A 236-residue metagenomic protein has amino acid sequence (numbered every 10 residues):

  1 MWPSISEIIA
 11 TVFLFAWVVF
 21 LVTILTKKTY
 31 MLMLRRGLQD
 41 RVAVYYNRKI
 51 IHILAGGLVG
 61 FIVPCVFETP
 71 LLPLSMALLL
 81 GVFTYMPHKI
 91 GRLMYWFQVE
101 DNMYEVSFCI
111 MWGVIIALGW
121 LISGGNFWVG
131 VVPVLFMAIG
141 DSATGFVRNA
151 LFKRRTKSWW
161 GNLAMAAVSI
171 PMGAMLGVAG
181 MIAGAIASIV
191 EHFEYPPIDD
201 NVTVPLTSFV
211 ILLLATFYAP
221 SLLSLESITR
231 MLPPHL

Functional and structural regions predicted by a protein language model:
M1-A16, T23-P73, G81-L176, G180-L236: Interhelical loop and helix-boundary elements at the membrane-water interface of polytopic inner-membrane proteins
